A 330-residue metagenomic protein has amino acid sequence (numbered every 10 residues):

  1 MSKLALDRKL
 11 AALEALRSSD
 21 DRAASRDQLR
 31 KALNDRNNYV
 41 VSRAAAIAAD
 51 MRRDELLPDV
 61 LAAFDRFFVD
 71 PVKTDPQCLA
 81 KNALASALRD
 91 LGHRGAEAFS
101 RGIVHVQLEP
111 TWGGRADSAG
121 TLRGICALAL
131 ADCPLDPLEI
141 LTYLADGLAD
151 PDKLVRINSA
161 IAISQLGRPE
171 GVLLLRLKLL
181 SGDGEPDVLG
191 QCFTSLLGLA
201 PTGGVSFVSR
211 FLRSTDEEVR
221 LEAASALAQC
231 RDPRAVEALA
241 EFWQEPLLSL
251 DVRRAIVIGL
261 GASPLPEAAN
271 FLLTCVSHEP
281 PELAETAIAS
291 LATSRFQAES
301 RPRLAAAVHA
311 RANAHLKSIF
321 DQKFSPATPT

Functional and structural regions predicted by a protein language model:
M1-D21, Y39-D54, K73-H93, G113-D136 (+11 more regions): Structural detector for internal amphipathic alpha-helices that build alpha-solenoid repeat scaffolds
R22-R26, L57, A96, S100 (+6 more regions): Core helices of alpha-solenoid repeat scaffolds
D27-N34, A45-I47: Short secondary-structure junction/hinge motifs that connect adjacent elements
Q28-A32, D59-V72, A98-R115, Y143-P151 (+5 more regions): Alpha-solenoid HEAT/Armadillo-like helical repeat scaffolds in large eukaryotic proteins
R36-N37, M51-D59, A63: Short, charge-rich amphipathic alpha-helical segments embedded in non-transmembrane helical bundles/solenoids
I256, L304-A306: Short, highly charge-biased, low-complexity peptide segments
R295-R303: Intrinsically disordered, low-complexity coil segments
R301, V308-S318: Short glycine/proline-enriched turn or capping motifs at secondary-structure junctions
